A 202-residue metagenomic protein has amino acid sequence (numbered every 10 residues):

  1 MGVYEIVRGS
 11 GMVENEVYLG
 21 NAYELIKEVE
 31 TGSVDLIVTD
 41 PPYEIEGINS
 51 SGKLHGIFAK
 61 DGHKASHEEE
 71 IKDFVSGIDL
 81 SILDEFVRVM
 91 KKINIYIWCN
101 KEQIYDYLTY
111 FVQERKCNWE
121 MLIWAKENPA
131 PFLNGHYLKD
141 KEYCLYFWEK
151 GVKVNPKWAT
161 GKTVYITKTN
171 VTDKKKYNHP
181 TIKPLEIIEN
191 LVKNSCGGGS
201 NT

Functional and structural regions predicted by a protein language model:
M1-T202: Core catalytic lobe of class I
